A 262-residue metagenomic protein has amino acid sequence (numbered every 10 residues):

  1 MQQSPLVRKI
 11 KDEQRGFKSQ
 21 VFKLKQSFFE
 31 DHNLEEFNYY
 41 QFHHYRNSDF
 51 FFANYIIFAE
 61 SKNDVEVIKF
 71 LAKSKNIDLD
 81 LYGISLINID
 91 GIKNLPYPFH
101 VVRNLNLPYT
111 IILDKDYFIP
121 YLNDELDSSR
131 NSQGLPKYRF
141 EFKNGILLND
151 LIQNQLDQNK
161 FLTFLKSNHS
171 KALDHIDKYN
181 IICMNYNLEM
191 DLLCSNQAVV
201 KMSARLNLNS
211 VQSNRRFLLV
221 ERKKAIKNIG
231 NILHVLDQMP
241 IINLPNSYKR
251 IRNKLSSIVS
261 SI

Functional and structural regions predicted by a protein language model:
Q2-I262: Acidic, divalent-metal-binding catalytic cores of TOPRIM and closely related two-metal-ion phosphodiester/pyrophosphate
